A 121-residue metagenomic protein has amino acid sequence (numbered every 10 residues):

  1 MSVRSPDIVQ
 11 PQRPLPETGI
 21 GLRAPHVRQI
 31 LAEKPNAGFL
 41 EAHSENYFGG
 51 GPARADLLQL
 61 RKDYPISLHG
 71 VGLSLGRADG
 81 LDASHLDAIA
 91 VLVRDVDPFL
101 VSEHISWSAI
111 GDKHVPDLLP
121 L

Functional and structural regions predicted by a protein language model:
S2-I30: Boundary/entry segment of secreted carbohydrate-active catalytic domains
L15-A24, L73-G80, P120-L121: Active-site mouth loops of central-metabolism enzymes
P16-L22, G38-A42, I66-H69, F99-E103: Hydrophobic faces of well-ordered beta-strands that scaffold small-molecule active sites in alpha/beta enzyme cores
V27, S44-A53, S74-S84: Acidic-and-aromatic substrate-binding clefts and catalytic sites of carbohydrate-active enzymes
Q29-E33, G49-G50, L75-R77, W107-A109 (+1 more regions): Generic structural "secondary-structure junction" signal
Q29-P35, G51-L68, S84-F99: Acidic (Asp/Glu)-rich catalytic clusters
D63, G70-L81, I105: Structured, acidic catalytic/metal-binding patches in enzyme active sites
S84-L121: Active-site acidic/histidine proton-transfer and metal-coordination neighborhood in alpha/beta enzyme cores
